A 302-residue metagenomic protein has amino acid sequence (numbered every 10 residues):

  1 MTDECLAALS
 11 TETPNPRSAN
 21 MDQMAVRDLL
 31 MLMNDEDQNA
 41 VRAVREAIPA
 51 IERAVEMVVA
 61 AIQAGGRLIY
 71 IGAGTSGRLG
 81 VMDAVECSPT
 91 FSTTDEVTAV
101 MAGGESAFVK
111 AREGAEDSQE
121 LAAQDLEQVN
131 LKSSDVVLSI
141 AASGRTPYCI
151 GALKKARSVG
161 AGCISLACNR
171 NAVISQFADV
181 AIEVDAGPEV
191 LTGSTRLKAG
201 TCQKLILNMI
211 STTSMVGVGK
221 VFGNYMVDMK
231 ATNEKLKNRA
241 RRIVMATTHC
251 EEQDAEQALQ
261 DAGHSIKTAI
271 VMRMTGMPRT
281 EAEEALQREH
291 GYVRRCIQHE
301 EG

Functional and structural regions predicted by a protein language model:
M1-A43, A47: Cofactor-/ligand-binding subdomain signature composed of acidic, glycine-rich, tryptophan-containing flexible loops
L32-A40, T98-K110, F222, G263: Gly-rich Lys/Arg/Thr-decorated short loops/hinges at beta-loop-alpha junctions or inter-strand turns that position
E46-A61: A short, well-structured juxtamembrane/interface segment
P49, A111, A199, T232-N233: Active-site pocket-shaping loop/turn-to-helix segments
M57, A152, I210: Aromatic/hydrophobic pocket-lining residues that form π-stacking "cages" and hydrophobic walls in ligand
I69-I206, S214-V218: Glycine-rich phosphate-binding loops that contact phosphosugars or nucleotide phosphates
M209, S214-G302: Short, amphipathic alpha-helical interaction segments embedded in low-complexity terminal/linker regions of eukaryotic
